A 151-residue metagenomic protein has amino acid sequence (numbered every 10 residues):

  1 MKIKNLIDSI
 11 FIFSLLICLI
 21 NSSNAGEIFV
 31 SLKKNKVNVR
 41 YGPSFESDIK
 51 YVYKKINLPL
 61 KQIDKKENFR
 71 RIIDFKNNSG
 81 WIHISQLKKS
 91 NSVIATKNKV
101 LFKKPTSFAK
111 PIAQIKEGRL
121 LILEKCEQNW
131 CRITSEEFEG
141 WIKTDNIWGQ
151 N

Functional and structural regions predicted by a protein language model:
K2-I10: Bacterial N-terminal signal peptides that target proteins for export
S9-C18: Bacterial N-terminal signal peptides
I20-A25: Sec/Tat signal peptide C-region and signal peptidase I cleavage site
G26-K34, P43-F45, I49-K55, P59-K66 (+3 more regions): Boundary regions of SH3-family modules and the immediately adjacent low-complexity/disordered segments in eukaryotic
